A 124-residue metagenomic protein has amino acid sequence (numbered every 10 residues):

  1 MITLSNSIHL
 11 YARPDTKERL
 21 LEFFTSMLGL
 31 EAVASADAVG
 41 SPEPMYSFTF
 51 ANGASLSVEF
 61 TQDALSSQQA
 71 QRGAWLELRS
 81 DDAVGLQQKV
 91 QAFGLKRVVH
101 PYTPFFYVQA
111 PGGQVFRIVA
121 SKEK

Functional and structural regions predicted by a protein language model:
M1, A64-S67, Q88: A short alpha-helix capping/helix-coil boundary motif
M1-L21, V33, G73-L76, K122-K124: N-terminal beta-strand motif that seeds the catalytic metal site of vicinal oxygen chelate
T3, G40, A70-Q71, H100: A generic fold-level signal
L4, P44, A54, R72-A74 (+1 more regions): Residues that flank catalytic or metal-binding motifs in active/ligand-binding sites
A12-E18, Q71-V115: Vicinal oxygen chelate
F23-S26, K89: Alpha-helical scaffold elements within enzyme catalytic domains, especially in hydrolases
T25-V33, G94-K96: Conserved acetyl-CoA-binding loop of GNAT-fold acetyltransferases
E31-A70, V115-K122: Conserved short beta-strand elements that form part of the metal-binding/catalytic scaffold of enzyme active sites
